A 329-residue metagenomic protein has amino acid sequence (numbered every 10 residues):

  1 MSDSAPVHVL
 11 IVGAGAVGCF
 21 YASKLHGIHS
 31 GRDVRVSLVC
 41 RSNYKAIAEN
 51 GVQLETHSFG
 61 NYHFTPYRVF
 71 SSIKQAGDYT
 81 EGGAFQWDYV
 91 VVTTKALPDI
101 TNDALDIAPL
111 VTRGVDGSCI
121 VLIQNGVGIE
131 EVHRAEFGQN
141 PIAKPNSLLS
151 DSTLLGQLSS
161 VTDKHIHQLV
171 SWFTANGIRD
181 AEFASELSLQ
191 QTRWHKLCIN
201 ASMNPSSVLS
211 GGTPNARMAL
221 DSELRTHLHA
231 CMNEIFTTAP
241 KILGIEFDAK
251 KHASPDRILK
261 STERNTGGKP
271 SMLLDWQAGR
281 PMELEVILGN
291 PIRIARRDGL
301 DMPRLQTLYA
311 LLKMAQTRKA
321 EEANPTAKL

Functional and structural regions predicted by a protein language model:
M1-R68, K74-Q75, G82, Y89 (+1 more regions): NAD(P)+-binding Rossmann beta1-loop-alpha1 motif at the extreme N-terminus of oxidoreductases
S2-H8, K74-E81, R225-L329: NAD(P)-dependent Rossmann-like dehydrogenase/reductase catalytic/cofactor-binding core
I28, N50, W172, N176 (+5 more regions): Change "in soluble alpha/beta enzymes" to "in soluble alpha/beta proteins
S42-A46, P98, V127-G128, K164: Short alpha-helical
T65-K144: Rossmann-like NAD(P)(H) cofactor-binding subdomain of soluble oxidoreductases
V111-G114, A143-G156, V208-L220, K269-Q277: Helix-loop-beta segment of a Rossmann-like dinucleotide-binding subdomain
I123-K196, S202: Rossmann-fold dinucleotide-binding core
Q190-R217, E223-F236: Active-site-proximal catalytic alpha-helix in oxidoreductases
